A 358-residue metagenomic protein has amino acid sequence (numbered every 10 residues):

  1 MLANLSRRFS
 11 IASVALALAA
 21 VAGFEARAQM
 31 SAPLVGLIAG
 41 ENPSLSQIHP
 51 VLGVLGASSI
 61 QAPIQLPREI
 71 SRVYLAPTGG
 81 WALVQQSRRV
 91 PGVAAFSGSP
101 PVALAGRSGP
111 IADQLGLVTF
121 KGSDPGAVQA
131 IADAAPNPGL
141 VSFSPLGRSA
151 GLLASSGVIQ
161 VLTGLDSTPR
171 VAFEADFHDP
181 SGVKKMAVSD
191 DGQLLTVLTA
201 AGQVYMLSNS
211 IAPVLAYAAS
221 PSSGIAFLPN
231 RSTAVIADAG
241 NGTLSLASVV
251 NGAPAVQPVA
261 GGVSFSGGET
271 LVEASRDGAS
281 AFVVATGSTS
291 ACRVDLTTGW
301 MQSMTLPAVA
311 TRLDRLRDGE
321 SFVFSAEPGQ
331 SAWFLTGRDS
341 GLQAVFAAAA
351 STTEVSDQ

Functional and structural regions predicted by a protein language model:
L2-S13: Bacterial N-terminal signal peptides that target proteins for export
A12-V21: Bacterial N-terminal signal peptides
A28-A57: An edge-strand/N-cap motif at the start of beta-rich repeat modules
P33-E41, G80-Q85, A94, P100-A105 (+7 more regions): Short beta-strand elements that form the blades of beta-propeller/WD-repeat-like and other beta-sheet-rich scaffold
S44-H49, R89-G106, P110-V118, S156-L162 (+4 more regions): Structural motif
G53-G56, S97-G98, F120-D124, G164-S167 (+4 more regions): Short loop/turn segments that connect beta-strands within beta-propeller blades
S58-Q65, G126-D133, P169-F177, I211-A218 (+3 more regions): A short beta-strand motif characteristic of beta-propeller blades
R68-G79, D133-G147, D179-V188, S220-P229 (+3 more regions): Repeated scaffold domains used in trafficking and secretory/extracellular systems, primarily beta-propellers
